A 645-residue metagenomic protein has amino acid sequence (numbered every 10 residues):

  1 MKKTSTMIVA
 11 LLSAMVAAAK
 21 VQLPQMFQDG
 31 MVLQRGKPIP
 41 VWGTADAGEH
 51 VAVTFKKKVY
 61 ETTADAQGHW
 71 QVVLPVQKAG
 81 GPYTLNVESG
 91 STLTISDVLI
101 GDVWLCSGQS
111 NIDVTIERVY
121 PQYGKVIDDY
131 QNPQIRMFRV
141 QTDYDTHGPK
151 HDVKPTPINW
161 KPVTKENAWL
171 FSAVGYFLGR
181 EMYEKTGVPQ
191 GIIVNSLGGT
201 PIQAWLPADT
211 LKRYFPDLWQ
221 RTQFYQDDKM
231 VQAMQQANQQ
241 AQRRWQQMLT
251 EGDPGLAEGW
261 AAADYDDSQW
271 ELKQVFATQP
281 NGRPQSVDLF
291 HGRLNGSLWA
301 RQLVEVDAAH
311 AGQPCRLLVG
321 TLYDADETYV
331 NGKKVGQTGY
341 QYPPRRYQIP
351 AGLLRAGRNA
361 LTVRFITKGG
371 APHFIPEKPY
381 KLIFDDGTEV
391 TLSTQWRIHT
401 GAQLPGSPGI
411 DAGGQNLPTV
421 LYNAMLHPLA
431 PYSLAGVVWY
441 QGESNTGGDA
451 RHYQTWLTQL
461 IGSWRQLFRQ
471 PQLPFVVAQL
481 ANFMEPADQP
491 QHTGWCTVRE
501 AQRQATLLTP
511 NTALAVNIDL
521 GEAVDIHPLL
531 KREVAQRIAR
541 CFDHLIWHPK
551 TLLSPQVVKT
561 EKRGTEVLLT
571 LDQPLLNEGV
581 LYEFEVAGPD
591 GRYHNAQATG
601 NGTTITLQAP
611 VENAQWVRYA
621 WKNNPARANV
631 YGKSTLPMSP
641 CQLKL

Functional and structural regions predicted by a protein language model:
A19-A47, S96-C106, D113, G124 (+7 more regions): Non-catalytic, glycine-rich low-complexity segments
K20, M26-D102, G369-H373: Ser/Thr-rich low-complexity repeats and stalk/linker segments
K57-A79, T328-P379, G602: Beta-strand-rich ligand-recognition modules
V59, D572-L645: C-terminal beta-sandwich/jelly-roll accessory domains of carbohydrate-active enzymes
G80-G90, A360-V363, A614-W621: Short, aromatic- and glycine-rich surface loops/edge beta-strands on solvent-exposed regions
L93-P162, I193-A277, G282, R358-Y432: An acidic-aromatic loop/edge-strand motif
Q236-A277, V498-G564, P574-L581: Catalytic cores of secreted or luminal carbohydrate-active enzymes
W270, V304-G332, L361-V363: Aromatic-lined ligand-binding clefts that engage carbohydrates, nucleic acids, or primary amines
